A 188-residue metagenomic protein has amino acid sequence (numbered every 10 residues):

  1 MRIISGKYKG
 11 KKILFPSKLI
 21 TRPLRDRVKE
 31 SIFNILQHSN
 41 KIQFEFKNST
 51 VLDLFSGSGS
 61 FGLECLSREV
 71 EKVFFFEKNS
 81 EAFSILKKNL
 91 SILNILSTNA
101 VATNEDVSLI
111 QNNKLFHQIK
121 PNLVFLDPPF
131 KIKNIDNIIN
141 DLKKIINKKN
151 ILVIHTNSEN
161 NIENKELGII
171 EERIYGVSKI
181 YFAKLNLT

Functional and structural regions predicted by a protein language model:
M1-T188: Class I S-adenosyl-L-methionine-dependent methyltransferase catalytic core
